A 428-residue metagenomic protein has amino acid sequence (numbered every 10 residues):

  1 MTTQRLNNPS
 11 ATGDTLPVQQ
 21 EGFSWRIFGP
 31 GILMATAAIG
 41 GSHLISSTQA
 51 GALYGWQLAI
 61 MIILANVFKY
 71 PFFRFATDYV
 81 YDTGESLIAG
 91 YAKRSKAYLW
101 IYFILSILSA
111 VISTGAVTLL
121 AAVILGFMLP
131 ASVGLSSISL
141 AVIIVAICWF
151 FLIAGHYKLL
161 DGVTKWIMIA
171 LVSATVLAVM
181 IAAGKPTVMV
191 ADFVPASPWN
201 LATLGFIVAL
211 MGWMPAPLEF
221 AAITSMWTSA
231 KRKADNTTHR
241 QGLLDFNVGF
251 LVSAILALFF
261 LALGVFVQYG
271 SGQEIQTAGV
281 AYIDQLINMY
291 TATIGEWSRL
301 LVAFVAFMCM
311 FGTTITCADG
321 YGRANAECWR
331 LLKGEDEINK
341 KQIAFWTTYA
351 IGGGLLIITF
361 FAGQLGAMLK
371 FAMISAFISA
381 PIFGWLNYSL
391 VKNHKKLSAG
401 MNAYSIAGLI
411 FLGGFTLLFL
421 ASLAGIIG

Functional and structural regions predicted by a protein language model:
M1-H43, F206-V208, K233-T237, Q241-V248: Membrane-interface "cap" regions at the ends of multi-pass membrane proteins
M34, M61-A92, I101-S113: Juxtamembrane transmembrane-helix boundary signature
Y70-V80, T228-S229, V252-D284: Extracellular/periplasmic helix-exit of transmembrane alpha-helices
L99-A131, A141, M310-C328, Q364-A367: Hydrophobic transmembrane alpha-helices that form the core helical bundles of multi-pass secondary transporters
V123-P130, V145-I167, A178-A182, L356-L365 (+1 more regions): Membrane-water interface regions at transmembrane-helix termini and the short interhelical loops of multi-pass membrane
M128-I153, I169-M180, E337-L356, I378-N387: Transmembrane alpha-helical segments of multi-pass small-molecule transport proteins
F151-G184, P198, M373-A380, G400-L412: Membrane-interface loop-to-helix entry segments
I169-S197, I207-S225, F383-K395, T416-I427: Hydrophobic alpha-helical segments and their helix-loop junctions in multi-pass secondary transporters
